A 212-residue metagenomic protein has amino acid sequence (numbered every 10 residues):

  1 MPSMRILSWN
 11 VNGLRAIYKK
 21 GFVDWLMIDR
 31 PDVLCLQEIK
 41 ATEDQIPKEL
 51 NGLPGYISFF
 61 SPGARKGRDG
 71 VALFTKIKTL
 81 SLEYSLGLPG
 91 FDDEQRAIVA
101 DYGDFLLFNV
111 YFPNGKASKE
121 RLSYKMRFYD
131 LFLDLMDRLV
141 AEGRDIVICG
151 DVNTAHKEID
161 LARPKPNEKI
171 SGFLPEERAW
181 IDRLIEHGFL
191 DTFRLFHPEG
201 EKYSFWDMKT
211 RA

Functional and structural regions predicted by a protein language model:
M1-L53, I57, G63-V71, Y84: N-terminal, active-site-proximal structural segment of metallo-dependent hydrolase catalytic domains
M4-N12, D104-K116, C149: Active-site-proximal beta-strand elements of phosphoester/diester hydrolases
N10, L26-D44, L107, M136-E158 (+1 more regions): Active-site beta-strand/loop signature of hydrolases that rely on acidic residues for catalysis
R15, E43-Q45, G67-R68, K116-K119 (+2 more regions): Short catalytic/ligand-binding loop motif for oxyanion handling, primarily in non-cytosolic enzymes, centered on
K40, K48-G115: Structured beta-strand-rich core segments of catalytic domains in phosphoester-bond hydrolases
P54-I57, D130-A212: Metal-dependent phosphoesterases centered on the DNase I-like endonuclease/exonuclease/phosphatase
Y84, G90, A100, M126-V140: Internal catalytic-core helix/loop-beta-alpha segment that presents or stabilizes conserved functional determinants
G87-L88, P113-Y129, K165-K169: Surface-exposed cleft-lining segments at the edges of enzyme active sites
